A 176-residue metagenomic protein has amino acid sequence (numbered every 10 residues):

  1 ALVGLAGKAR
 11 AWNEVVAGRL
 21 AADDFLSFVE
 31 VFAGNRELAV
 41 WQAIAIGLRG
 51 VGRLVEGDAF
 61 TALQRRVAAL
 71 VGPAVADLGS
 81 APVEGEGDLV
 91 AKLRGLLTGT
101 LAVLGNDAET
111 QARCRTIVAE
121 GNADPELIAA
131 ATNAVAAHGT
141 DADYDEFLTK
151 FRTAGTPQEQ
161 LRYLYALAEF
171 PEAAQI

Functional and structural regions predicted by a protein language model:
A1-I176: Long, ordered, helix-rich scaffold segments
